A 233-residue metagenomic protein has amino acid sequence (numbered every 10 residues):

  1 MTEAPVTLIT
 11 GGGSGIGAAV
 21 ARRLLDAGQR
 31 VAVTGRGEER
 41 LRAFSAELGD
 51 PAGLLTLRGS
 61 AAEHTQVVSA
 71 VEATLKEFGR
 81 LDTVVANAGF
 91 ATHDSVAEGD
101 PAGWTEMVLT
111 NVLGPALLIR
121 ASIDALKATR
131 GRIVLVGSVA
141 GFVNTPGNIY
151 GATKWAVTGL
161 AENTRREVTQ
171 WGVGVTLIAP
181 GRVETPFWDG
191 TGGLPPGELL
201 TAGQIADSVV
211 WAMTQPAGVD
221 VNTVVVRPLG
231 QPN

Functional and structural regions predicted by a protein language model:
G13-G15: Conserved glycine-rich cofactor-binding loop
E39, R58-A70, P101: The beta1-alpha1 cofactor-binding region of Rossmann-like NAD(H)/NADP(H)-dependent oxidoreductases
S95-V96, D100-T105: Substrate-binding pocket helix/loop in short-chain dehydrogenase/reductase
I119, T153-K154: Active-site helix of classical SDR
I119-R120, E162: A short, exposed helix-loop element centered on a Lys and neighboring polar residues
S138: Residue(s) in the substrate-gating loop at a strand-loop-helix junction that position the organic substrate next
Q170-V173, L177-I178, L194-N233: C-terminal helical subdomain
